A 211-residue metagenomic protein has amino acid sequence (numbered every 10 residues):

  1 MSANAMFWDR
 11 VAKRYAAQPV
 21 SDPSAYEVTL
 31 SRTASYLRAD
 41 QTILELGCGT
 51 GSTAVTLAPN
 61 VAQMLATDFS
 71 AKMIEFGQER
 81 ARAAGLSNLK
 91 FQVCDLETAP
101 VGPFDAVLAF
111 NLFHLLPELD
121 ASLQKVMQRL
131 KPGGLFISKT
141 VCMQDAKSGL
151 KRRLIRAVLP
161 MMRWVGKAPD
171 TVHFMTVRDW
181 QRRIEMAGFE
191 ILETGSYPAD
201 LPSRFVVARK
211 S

Functional and structural regions predicted by a protein language model:
M1-A39, Q144, L154, P198 (+1 more regions): Conserved class I S-adenosyl-L-methionine
D22, V141-A187, E193-G195: C-terminal alpha-helical "lid/dimerization" subdomain adjacent to the S-adenosyl-L-methionine
R38, L116-P117, L130-K131: Helix-to-beta-strand junctions that scaffold the AdoMet/dcAdoMet cofactor pocket in Class I SAM-dependent enzymes
L44, T50-E97: Class I SAM-dependent methyltransferase SAM/SAH-binding core
L108: A conserved beta-strand element that flanks and buttresses the S-adenosyl-L-methionine
N111-L112: Short catalytic micro-motifs in class I SAM-dependent methyltransferases
D120-P132: A short glycine-rich, Lys/Arg-flanked "PGG" loop and its adjoining helix->strand segment in the class I
G134-T140: Conserved beta-strand signature within the Rossmann-like core of class I S-adenosyl-L-methionine
